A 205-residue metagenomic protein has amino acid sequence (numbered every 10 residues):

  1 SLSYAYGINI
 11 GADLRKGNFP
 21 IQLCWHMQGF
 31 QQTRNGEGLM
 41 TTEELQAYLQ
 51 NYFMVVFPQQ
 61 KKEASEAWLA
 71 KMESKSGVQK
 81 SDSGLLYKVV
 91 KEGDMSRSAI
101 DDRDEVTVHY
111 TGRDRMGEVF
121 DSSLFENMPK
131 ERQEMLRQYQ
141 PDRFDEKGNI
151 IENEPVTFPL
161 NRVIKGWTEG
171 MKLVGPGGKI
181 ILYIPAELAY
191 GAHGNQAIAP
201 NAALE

Functional and structural regions predicted by a protein language model:
S1-E205: Cross-family detector of peptidyl-prolyl cis-trans isomerase
